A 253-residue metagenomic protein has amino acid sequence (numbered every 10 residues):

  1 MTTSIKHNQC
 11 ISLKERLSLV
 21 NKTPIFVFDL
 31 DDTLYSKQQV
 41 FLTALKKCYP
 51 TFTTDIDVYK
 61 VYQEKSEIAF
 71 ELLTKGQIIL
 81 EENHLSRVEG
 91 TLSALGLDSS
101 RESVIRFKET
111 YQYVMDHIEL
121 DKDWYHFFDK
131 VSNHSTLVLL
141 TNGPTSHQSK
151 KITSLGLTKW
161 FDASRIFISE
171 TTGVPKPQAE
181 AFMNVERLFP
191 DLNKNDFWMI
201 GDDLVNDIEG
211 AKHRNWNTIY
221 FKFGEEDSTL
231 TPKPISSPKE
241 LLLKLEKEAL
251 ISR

Functional and structural regions predicted by a protein language model:
M1-T23, T54, P144-R253: Asp-based, Mg2+/Mn2+-dependent phosphohydrolase catalytic module
C10, R16-L30, L34-K122: N-terminal helical cap/lid subdomain that shapes the substrate entry/recognition surface in HAD-like hydrolases
V27-D29, L140, I200-G201: Generic enzyme active-site microenvironment
Q39-T43, K122-H126, K150, A179-E180: Generic recognition of short, well-ordered alpha-helical segments
L45-T53, F127-H134, F189, Y220 (+1 more regions): Alpha-helix C-terminal capping segments
S103-H117, W124-L155, I166-S169: Substrate-recognition element of Asp-dependent hydrolases with the DxDx(T/V) motif
